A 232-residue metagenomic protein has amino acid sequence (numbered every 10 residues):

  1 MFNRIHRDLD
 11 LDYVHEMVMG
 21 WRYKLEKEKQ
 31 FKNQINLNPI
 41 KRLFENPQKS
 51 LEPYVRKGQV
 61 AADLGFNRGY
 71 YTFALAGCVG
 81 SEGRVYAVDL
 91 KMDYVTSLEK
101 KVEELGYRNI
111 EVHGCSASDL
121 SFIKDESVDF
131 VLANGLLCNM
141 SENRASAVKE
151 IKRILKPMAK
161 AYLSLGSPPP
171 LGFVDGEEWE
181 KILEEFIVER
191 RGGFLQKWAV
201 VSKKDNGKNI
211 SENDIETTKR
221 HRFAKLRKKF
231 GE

Functional and structural regions predicted by a protein language model:
K41-K57: Conserved alpha-helix/loop element of class I SAM-dependent methyltransferases that forms part of the SAM/SAH-binding
Q59-N67: Conserved class I S-adenosyl-L-methionine
R68-G80: Conserved SAM-binding loop of SAM-dependent methyltransferases across substrates and taxa, primarily the Class I
K91: Conserved SAM/SAH-binding beta-strand->alpha-helix loop
S118-V131: A short acidic, Gly/Pro-enriched loop at the edge of an enzyme's catalytic core that lines a small-molecule cofactor
D129-N143: A short SAM/SAH-binding and catalytic strip from SAM-dependent methyltransferases
A145-P157: A short glycine-rich, Lys/Arg-flanked "PGG" loop and its adjoining helix->strand segment in the class I
M158-G166: Conserved beta-strand signature within the Rossmann-like core of class I S-adenosyl-L-methionine
